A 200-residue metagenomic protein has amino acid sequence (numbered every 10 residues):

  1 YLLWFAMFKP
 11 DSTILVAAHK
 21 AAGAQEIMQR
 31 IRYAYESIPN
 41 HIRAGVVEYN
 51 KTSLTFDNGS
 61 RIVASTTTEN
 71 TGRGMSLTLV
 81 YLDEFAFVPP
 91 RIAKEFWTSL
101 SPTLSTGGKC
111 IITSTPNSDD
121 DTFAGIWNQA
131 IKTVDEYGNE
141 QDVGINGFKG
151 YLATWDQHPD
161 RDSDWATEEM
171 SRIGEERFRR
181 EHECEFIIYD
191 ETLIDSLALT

Functional and structural regions predicted by a protein language model:
Y1-T200: Phosphate/NTP-binding elements of NTP-utilizing enzymes
